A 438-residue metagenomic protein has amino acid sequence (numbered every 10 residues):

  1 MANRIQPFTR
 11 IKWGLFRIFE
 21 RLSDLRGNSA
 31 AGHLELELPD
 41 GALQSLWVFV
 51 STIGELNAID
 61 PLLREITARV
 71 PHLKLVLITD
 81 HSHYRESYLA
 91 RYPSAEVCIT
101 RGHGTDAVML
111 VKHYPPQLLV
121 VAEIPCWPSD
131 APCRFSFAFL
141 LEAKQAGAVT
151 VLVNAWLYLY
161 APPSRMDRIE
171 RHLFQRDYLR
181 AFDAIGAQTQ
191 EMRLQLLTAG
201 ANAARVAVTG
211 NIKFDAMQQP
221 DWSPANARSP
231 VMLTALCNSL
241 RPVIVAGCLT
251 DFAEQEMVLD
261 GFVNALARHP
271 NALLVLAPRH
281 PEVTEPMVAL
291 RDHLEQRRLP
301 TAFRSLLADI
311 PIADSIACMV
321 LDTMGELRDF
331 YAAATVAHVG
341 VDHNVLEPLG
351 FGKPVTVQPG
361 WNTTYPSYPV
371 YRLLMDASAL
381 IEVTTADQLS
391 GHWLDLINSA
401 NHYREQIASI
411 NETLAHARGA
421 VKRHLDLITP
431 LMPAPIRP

Functional and structural regions predicted by a protein language model:
M1-G41: Positively charged, low-complexity intrinsically disordered leader regions
L25, A31-L34, A42-V208, K213-A216 (+3 more regions): Active-site and donor-binding regions of nucleotide-sugar-utilizing enzymes
E55-R69, M217-L307: Conserved catalytic-core segment of nucleotide-activated headgroup transferases in glycan assembly
T67, E142-Q145, E295, L349 (+1 more regions): Anion (oxyanion) recognition and catalysis
R91-C98, V288-D322, L374-L380: Nucleotide-activated donor-binding/catalytic signature segment of Leloir-type glycosyltransferases, i.e., the conserved
V108-Y114, D309-I316, T323-A334, G350: Short acidic alpha-helix that forms the nucleotide-activated donor recognition element in Leloir-type transferases
F182, T198, A203, G325 (+1 more regions): Catalytic binding pocket for nucleotide-activated donors in carbohydrate/polymer assembly enzymes
A415-P438: C-terminal alpha-helical cap of glycosyltransferases
